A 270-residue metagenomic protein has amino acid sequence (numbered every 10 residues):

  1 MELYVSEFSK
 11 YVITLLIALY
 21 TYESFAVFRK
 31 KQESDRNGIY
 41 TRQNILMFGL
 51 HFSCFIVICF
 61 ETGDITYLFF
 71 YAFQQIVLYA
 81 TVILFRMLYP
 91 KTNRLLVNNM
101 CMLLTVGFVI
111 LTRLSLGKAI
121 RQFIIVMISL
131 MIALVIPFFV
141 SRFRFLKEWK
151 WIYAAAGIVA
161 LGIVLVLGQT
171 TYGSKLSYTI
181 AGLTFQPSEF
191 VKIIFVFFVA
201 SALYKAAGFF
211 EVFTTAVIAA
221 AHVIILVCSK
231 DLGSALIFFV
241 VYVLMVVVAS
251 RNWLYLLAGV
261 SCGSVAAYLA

Functional and structural regions predicted by a protein language model:
M1-I17: Hydrophobic transmembrane alpha-helical segments in integral membrane proteins
M1-L3, F55-G63, T112-S115: Transmembrane helix-loop junctions at the membrane interface of multipass transporters and ion channels
L16-E23, Y79-A80, F198: Transmembrane alpha-helix boundary/anchor motif
I17-E23, H51-C54, L104, G157-V164: Helical transmembrane-bundle signal
Y22-Y40: Membrane-interface helix-loop junction between the first two transmembrane segments
T41-F48, V97: Select subsegments of transmembrane alpha-helices in polytopic membrane proteins, especially boundary-proximal
G49-F60, L84-F85, N93: Alpha-helical transmembrane segments, especially those used as permease/efflux helices and single-pass anchors
D64-A270: Hydrophobic alpha-helical transmembrane segments of multi-pass inner membrane proteins, especially in bacterial systems
